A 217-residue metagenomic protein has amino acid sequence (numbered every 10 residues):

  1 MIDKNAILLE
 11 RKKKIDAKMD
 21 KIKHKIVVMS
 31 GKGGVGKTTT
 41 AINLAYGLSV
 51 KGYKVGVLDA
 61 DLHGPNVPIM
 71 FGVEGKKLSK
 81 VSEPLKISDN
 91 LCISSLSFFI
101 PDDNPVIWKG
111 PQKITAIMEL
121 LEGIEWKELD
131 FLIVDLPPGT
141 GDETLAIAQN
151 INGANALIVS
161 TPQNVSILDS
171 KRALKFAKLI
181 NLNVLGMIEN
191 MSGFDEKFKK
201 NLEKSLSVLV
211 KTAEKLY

Functional and structural regions predicted by a protein language model:
M1-V35, K76: Extreme N-terminal, non-catalytic leader segments that precede Walker-type/kinase nucleotide-binding cores
L8, F131, P137-Y217: Conserved catalytic-core segment of NTP-binding enzymes
I22, G33, D59, V67 (+5 more regions): Residue-level signature of catalytic and energy-coupling elements of molecular machines, predominantly ATP/GTP-dependent
K25-L62, L174: Walker A/P-loop phosphate-binding motif and the immediately C-terminal alpha-helix
V35-N43, G64-P68, G139-T144, S166-D169: Short glycine/serine/threonine-rich phosphate/pyrophosphate-binding segments that cradle anionic phosphate groups
K54-G56, A60-I107, I114, E122: Phosphate-binding loop that captures ATP/GTP phosphates
N90-C92, E128-L132, N155: Loop/turn-to-beta-strand initiation segments
I100-N150: Phosphate-binding/switch loop-helix module in NTP-utilizing enzymes
